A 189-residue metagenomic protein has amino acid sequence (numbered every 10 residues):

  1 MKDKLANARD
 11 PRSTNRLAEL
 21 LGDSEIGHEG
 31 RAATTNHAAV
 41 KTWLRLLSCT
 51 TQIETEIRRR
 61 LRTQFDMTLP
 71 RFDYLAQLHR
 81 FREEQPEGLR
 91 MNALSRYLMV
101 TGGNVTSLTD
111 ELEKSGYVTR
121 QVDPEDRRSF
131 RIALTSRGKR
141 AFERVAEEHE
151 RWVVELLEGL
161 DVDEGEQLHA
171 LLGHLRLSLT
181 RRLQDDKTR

Functional and structural regions predicted by a protein language model:
M1-F65: N-terminal leader segment of winged-helix/HTH proteins
M1-N7, A18-R31, D110-A170: Charged, amphipathic alpha-helical coiled-coil/dimerization segments
W43, L47, T51, M99 (+3 more regions): Short amphipathic alpha-helical segments with heptad-repeat character
T55-T101, R189: N-terminal helix-turn-helix DNA-binding core of bacterial DNA-binding proteins
M91, T109-D110: Short, hydrophobic-biased segments on the C-terminal half of alpha helices that form "recognition helices"
E166-R189: Exposed, interaction-prone assembly regions rather than primary DNA-binding/catalytic cores
